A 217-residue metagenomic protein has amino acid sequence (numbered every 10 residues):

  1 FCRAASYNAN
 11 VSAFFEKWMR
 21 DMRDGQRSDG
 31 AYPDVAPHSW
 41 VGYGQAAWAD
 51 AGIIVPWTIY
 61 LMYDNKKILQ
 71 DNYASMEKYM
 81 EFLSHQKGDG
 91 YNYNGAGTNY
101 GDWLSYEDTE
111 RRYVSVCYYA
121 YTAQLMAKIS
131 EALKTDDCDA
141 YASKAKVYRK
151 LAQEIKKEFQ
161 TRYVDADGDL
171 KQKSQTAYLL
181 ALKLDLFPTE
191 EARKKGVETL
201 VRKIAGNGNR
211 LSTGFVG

Functional and structural regions predicted by a protein language model:
R3-G217: Active-site core of glycosidic bond-cleaving carbohydrate-active enzymes
